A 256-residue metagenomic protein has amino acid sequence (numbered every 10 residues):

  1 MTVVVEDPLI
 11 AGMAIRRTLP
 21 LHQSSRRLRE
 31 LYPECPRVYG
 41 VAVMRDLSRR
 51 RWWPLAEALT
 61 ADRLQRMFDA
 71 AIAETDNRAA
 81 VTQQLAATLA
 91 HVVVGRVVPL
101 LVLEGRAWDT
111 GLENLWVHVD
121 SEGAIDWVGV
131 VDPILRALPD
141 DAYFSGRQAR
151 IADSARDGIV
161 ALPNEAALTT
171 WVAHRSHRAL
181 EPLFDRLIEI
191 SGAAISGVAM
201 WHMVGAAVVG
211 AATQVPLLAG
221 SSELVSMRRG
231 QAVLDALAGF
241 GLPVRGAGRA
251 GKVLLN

Functional and structural regions predicted by a protein language model:
M1-V92, D120-N256: Nucleotide/phosphate-binding site architecture used for ATP/NTP-dependent chemistry
R78-W108, L112-L115: Conserved kinase catalytic-core segment
